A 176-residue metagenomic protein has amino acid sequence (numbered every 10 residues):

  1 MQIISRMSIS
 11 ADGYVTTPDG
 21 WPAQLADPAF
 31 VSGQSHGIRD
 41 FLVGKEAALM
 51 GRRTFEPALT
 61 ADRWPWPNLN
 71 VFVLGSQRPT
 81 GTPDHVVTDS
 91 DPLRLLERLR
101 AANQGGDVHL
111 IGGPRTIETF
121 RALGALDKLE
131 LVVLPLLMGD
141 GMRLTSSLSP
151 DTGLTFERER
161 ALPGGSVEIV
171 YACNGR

Functional and structural regions predicted by a protein language model:
M1-R176: Enzymes that bind and transform nitrogen-containing heteroaromatic metabolites
